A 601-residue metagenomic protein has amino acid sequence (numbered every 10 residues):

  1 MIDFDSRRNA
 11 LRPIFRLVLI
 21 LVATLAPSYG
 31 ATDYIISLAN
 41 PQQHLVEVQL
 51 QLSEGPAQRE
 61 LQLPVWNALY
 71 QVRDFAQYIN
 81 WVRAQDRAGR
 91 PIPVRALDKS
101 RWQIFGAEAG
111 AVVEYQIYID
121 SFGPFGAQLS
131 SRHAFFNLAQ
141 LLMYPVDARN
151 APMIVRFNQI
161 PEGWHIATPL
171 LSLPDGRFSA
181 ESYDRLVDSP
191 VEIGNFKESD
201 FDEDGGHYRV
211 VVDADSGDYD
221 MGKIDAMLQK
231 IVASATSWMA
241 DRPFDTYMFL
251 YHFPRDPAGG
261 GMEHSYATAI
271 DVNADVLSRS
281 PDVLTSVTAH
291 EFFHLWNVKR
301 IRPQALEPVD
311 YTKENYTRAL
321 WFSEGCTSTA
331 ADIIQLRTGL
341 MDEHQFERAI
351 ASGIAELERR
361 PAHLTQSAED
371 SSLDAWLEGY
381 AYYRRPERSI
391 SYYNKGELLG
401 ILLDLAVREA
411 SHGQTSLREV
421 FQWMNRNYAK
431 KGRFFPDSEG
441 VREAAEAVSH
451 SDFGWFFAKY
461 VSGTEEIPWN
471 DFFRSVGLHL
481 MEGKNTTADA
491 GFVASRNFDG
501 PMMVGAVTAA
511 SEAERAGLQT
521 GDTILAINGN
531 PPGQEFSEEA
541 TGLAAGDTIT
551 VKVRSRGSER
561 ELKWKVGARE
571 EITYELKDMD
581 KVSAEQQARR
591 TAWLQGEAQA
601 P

Functional and structural regions predicted by a protein language model:
I14-A26: Bacterial N-terminal signal peptides
L38-A39, Y70-S130: A surface-exposed beta-strand-loop module
V46-A76, Q140-I160: Surface-exposed beta-strand/loop patches in extracellular or lumenal glycoproteins
V48-E54, Q103-L129, M153-I160, V210-A214 (+1 more regions): Short, hydrophobic/aromatic-enriched beta-strand segments in well-ordered soluble domains
F75-R83, A139-L141, N150-A167, L171 (+7 more regions): Zn2+-dependent metallopeptidase catalytic core
K197-L320, A330: Juxtacatalytic substrate-recognition/specificity segment
T268-I270, D275, R300-I301, T312-H363: Post-HExxH zinc-binding segment in Zn-dependent metallohydrolases
A331, L340-P601: C-terminal recognition in membrane/secretory proteostasis and scaffolding
